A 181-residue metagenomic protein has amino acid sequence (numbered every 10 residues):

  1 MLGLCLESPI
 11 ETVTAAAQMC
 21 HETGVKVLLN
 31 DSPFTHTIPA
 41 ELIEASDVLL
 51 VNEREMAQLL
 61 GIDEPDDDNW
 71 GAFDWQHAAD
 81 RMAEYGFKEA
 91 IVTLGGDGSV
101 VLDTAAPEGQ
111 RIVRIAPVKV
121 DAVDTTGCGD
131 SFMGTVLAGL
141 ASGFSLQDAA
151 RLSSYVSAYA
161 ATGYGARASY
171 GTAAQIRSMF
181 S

Functional and structural regions predicted by a protein language model:
M1-H77, D97-S99, T104: Conserved beta-alpha-beta core of the PfkB/ribokinase-like small-molecule kinase fold
H36, E64-S181: Conserved phosphate-binding/catalytic region of the ribokinase-like
